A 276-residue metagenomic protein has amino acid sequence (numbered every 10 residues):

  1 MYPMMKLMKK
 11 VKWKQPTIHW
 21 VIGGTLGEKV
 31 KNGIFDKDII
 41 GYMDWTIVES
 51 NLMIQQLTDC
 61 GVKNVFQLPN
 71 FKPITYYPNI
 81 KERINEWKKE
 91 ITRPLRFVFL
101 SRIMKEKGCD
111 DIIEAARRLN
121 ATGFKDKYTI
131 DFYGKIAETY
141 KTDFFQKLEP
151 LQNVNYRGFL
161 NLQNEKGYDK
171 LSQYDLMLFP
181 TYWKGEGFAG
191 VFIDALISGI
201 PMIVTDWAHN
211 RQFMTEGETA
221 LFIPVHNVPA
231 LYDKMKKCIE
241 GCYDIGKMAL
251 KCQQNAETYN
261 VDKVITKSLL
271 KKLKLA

Functional and structural regions predicted by a protein language model:
Q15-K31: A short, histidine- and acid-enriched strand-loop-helix "catalytic/donor-clamping" loop that lines the nucleotide-sugar
L26, G41-R83: Donor nucleotide-sugar binding/catalytic pocket of nucleotide-sugar-dependent glycosyltransferases
L95, M104-R118, P229: A conserved mid-protein helix/loop that constitutes part of the nucleotide-sugar donor-binding site
Y128-T142, G158-F159: Glycosyltransferase donor-sugar binding loop
T142-Q163: Nucleotide-activated donor-binding/catalytic signature segment of Leloir-type glycosyltransferases, i.e., the conserved
L178, I197, P201-V204: Short hydrophobic beta-strand element within catalytic cores of glycosyltransferases and related nucleotide-activated
E216-G217, L221-V228, K237-Y243: Conserved acidic donor-binding segment of nucleotide-sugar-dependent glycosyltransferases
Y243-L273: A charged, aromatic-enriched C-terminal amphipathic alpha-helix characteristic of glycosyltransferases across folds
